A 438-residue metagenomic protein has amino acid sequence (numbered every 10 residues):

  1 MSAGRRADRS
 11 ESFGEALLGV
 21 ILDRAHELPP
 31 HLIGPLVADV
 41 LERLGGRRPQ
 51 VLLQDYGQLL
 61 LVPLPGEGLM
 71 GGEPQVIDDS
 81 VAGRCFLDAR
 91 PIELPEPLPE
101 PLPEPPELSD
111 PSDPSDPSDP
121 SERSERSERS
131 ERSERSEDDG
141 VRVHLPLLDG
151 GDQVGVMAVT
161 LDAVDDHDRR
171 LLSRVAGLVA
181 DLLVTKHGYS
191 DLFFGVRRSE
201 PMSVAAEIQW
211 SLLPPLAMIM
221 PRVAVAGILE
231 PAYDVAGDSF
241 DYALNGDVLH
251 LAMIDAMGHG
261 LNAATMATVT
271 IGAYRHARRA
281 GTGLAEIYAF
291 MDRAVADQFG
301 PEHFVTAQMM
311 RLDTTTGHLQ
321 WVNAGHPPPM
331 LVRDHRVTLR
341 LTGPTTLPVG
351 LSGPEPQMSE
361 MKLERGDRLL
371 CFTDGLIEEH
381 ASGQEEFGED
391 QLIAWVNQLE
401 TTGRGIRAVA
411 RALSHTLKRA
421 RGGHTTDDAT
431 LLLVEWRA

Functional and structural regions predicted by a protein language model:
M1-E27, T185: Signal-transmission linkers at sensory-effector interfaces
R6, F193-R368, G423-A438: … and, occasionally, acidic/histidine-rich disordered N-termini of signaling adaptors
R6, H167, N262-A280, R368-H424: Active-site-proximal, acidic helix/loop segment immediately C-terminal to a metal-coordinating Asp/Glu
A38, E42, R48-E73: GAF sensory/regulatory domain recognition with acknowledged cross-activation on helical regulatory dimers
G68-E93, G343-P344: Acidic/proline- and glycine-rich, intrinsically disordered low-complexity segments that serve as regulatory linkers
E100-D113, D139-D149: A short, aliphatic-rich beta-strand micro-motif
V141-V159, R169, G246-L249, G366-R368 (+2 more regions): Short hydrophobic/glycine-rich mini-motifs in sensory/regulatory modules that couple input to downstream signaling
V164-V184, V269-G272: Amphipathic alpha-helical "output/dimerization" segments
